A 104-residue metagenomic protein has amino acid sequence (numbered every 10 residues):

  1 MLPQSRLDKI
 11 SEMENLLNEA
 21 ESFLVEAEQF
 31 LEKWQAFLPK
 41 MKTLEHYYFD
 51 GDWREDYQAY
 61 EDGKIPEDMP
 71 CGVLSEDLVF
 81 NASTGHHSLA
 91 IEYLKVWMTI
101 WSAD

Functional and structural regions predicted by a protein language model:
P3, E12-N18, S22-E32, P39-D104: Long, low-complexity or tandemly repetitive, helically biased scaffold regions used for multimeric assembly/adhesion
